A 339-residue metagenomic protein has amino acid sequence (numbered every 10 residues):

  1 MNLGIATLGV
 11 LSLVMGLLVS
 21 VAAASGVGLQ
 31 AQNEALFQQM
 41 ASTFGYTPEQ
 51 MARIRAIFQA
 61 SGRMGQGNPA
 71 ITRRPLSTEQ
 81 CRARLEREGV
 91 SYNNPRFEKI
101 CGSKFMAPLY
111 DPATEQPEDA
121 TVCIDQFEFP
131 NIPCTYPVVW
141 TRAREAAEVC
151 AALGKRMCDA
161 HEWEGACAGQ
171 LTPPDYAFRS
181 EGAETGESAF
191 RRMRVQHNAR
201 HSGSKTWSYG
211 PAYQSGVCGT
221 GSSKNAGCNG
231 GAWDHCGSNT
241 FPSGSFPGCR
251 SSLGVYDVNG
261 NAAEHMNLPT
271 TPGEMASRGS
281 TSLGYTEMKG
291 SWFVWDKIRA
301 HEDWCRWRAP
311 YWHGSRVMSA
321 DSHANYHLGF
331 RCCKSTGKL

Functional and structural regions predicted by a protein language model:
M1-V10: Bacterial N-terminal signal peptides that target proteins for export
G9-S20: Bacterial N-terminal signal peptides
S25-S42, A52, P137-R144, A151-R156 (+3 more regions): Disulfide-stabilized, aromatic/cysteine-rich ligand-recognition loop
T47-H161, C167, G260: A short glycine-rich, aromatic-capped structural motif
K99-G102, Y110-D119, C123, V149-C150 (+6 more regions): Extracellular/periplasmic catalytic domains that process cell-envelope and extracellular macromolecules
E128-P130, L268-T270, G337-L339: Acidic glycine-/aspartate-rich tracts in secreted/extracellular proteins
P130-E145, G219-G230, E302-R308: Short, polar loop/linker segments at the starts of domains and inter-domain junctions
R156-R299, D303-W304: Functional-site microenvironments in short loops/helix caps that host divalent-cation chemistry
